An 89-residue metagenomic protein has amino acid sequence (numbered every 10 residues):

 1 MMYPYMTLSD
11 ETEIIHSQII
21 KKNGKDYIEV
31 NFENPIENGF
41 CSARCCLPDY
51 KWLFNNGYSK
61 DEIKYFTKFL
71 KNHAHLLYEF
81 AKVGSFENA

Functional and structural regions predicted by a protein language model:
M1-Y27: Short, charged/polar N-terminal "headpieces" of proteins
D10-I15, N38, T67, L76: A general, composition-driven signal for non-globular sequence regions
S17-Y58: A short, structured beta-strand/loop element
N56-A89: Acidic, low-complexity intrinsically disordered segments
